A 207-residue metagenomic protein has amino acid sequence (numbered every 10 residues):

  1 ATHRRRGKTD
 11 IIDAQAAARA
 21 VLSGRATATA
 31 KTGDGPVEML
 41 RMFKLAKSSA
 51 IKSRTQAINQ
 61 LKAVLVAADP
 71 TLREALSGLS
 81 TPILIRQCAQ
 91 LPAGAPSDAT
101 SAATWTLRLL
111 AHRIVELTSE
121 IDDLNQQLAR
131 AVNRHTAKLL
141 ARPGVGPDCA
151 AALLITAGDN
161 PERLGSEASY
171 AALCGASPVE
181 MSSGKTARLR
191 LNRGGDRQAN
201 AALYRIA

Functional and structural regions predicted by a protein language model:
A1-K31, E38, L79-A89, T186-G194: Short alpha-helix plus adjacent loop in nuclease-associated cores
G7, G33, E74, G78 (+3 more regions): Conserved phosphate/pyrophosphate-binding and hydrolysis machinery centered on Walker-type P-loop NTPases, extending
A16-V64: Extended, highly charged alpha-helical segments
A20-V21, L40, L107, L153 (+1 more regions): Short alpha-helical scaffolding segments that buttress acidic/His motifs in well-ordered protein cores
T27-T29, A57-I58, L72, R163-L164 (+1 more regions): Short, structured loop/turn "capping" segments at alpha-beta junctions
F43-K138: Glycine-rich, often acidic, oxyanion-interacting loops/wings at catalytic, nucleic-acid, or phospho-protein interfaces
L140-A141, P147, A151-A207: Phosphate-backbone recognition surface of nucleic-acid-processing proteins
